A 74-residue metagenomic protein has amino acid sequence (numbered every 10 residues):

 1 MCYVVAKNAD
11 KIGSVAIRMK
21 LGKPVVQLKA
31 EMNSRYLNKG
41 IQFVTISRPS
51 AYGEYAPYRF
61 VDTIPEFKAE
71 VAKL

Functional and structural regions predicted by a protein language model:
M1, A69-L74: Short intrinsically disordered terminal tails
M1-C2, L37: Short, surface-exposed loop and linker segments with low hydrophobicity and enrichment for Pro/Ser/Thr
C2-A9, A16: A short beta-strand micro-motif
K11, V44, A51, E66-K68: Amphipathic alpha-helical interaction segments
A16-F60: Acidic, low-complexity, intrinsically disordered interaction modules
R59-V71: Low-complexity intrinsically disordered segments
